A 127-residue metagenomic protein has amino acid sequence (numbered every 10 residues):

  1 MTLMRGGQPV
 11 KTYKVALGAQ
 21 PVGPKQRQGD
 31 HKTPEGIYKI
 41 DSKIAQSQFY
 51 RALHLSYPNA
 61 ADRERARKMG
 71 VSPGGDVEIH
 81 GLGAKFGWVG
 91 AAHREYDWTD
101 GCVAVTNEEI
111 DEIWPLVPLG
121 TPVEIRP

Functional and structural regions predicted by a protein language model:
G7, A16-A19, I44, N59: Short glycine-rich, polar/acidic loop-and-turn segments at beta strand-coil junctions
P9-K39: Electropositive
G29, S42-P127: Exported/periplasmic cell-wall-interacting domains
